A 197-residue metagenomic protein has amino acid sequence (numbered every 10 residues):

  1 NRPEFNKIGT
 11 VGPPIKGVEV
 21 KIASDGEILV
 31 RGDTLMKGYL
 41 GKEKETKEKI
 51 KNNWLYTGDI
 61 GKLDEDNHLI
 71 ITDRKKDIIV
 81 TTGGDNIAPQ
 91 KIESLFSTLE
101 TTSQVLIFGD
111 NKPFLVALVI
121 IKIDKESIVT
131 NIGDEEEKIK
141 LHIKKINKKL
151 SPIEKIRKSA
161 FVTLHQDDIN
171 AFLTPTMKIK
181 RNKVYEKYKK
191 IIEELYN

Functional and structural regions predicted by a protein language model:
N1-G9, K42-K44, I123: Active-site loops of AMP-binding adenylate-forming
P14-T81: Conserved ATP-binding/catalytic segment of the ANL
L35, K49-I50, H68-S97, K125-D134 (+3 more regions): Adenylate-forming
I60, L99-I123: C-terminal boundary motif of the adenylate-forming
Q104, K144-N197: Conserved C-terminal "lid"/linker of ANL adenylate-forming enzymes
I121-N147, T163: Alpha-helical "lid/cap" subdomains adjacent to substrate-binding clefts that gate access and reposition the ligand
